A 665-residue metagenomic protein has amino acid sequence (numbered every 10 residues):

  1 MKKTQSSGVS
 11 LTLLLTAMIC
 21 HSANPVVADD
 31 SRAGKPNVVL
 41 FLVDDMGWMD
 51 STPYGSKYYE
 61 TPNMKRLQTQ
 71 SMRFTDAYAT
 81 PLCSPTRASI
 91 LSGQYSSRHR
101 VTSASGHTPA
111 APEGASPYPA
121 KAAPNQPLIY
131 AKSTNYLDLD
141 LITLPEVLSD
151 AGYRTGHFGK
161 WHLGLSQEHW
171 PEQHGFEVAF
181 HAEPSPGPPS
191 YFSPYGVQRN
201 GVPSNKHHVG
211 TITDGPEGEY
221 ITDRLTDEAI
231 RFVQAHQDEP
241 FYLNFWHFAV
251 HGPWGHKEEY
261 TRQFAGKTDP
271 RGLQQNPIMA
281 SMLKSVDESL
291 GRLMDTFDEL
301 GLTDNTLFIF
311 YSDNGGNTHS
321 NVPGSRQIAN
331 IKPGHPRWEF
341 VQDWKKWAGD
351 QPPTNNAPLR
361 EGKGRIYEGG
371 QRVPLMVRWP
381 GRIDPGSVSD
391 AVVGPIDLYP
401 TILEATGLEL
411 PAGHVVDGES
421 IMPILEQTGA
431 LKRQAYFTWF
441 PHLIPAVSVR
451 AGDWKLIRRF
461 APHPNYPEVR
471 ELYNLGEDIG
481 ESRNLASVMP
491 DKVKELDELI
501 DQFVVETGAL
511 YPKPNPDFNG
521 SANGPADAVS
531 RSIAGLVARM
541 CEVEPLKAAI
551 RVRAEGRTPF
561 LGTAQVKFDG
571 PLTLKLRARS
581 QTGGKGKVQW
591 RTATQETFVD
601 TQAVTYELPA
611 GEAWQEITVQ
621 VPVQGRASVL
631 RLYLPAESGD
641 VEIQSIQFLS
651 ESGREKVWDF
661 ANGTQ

Functional and structural regions predicted by a protein language model:
V26, D30-P36, V43, R73 (+13 more regions): Long, internal low-complexity/basic segments
G34, S56-T61, Y78-L82, S133-I142 (+9 more regions): A short beta-strand-to-alpha-helix junction
K57-A88, G93-R98, R154-G156, E177-E183 (+1 more regions): Short, structured active-site-proximal loop/turn typified by the sulfatase FGly-forming signature C/S-X-P-X-R
G106-Y153, W161-F241, H247-E259, A265-A280 (+1 more regions): Formylglycine-dependent
Q167-G175, G252-E259, E299-R382, G394: Histidine-centered active-site microenvironments of extracellular/periplasmic hydrolases and transferases
E177-V178, E183-P186, P336-Q371, R382-L475 (+1 more regions): C-terminal cap/loop subdomain of S1 sulfatases and analogous C-terminal strand-loop tails that border
Y220, R224-V233, A265-T306, V322-T354: A long, amphipathic alpha-helix that forms part of the scaffold/cap immediately adjacent to metal-dependent active
A548-R626, E637-E642, F648: Extracellular ligand-binding interfaces
